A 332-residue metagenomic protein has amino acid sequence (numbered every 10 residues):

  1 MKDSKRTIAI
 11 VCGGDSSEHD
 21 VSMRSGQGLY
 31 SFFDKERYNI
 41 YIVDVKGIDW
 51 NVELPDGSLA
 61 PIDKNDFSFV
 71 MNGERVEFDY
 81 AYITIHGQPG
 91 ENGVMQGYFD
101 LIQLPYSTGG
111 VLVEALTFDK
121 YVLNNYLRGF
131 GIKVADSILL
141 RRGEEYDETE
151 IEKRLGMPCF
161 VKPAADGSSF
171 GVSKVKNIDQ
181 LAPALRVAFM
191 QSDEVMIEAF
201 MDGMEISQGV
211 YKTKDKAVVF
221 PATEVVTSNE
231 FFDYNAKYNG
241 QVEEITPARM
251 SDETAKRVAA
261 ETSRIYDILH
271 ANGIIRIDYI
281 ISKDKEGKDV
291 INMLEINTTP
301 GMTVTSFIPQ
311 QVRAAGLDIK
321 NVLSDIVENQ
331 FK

Functional and structural regions predicted by a protein language model:
M1-L112, L116-F118, V122, R141-T149: ATP-binding N-terminal substructure of ATP-dependent carboxylate-amine bond-forming enzymes
K2-C12, S16, R24, L116-M204: Active-site nucleotide/adenylate-binding loops and adjacent lid/helix of ATP-dependent enzymes
K2-R6, G131, D252-K332: ATP-dependent carboxylate activation and anion-phosphoryl transfer catalytic cores that bind Mg-ATP to form
I40, P105-Y106, V134, C159 (+1 more regions): Hydrophobic beta-strand scaffold residues
Q88, P163-A164, A199, Y266-A271: Short Gly/Pro-enriched turn/cap motifs at secondary-structure boundaries
G97-Y106, N177, A182, A314-A315: A glycine- and small-aliphatic-rich helix-loop capping segment at beta-alpha/alpha-beta transitions that lines
K176-A260, I280-N292: Phosphate-binding site of ATP-dependent enzymes
